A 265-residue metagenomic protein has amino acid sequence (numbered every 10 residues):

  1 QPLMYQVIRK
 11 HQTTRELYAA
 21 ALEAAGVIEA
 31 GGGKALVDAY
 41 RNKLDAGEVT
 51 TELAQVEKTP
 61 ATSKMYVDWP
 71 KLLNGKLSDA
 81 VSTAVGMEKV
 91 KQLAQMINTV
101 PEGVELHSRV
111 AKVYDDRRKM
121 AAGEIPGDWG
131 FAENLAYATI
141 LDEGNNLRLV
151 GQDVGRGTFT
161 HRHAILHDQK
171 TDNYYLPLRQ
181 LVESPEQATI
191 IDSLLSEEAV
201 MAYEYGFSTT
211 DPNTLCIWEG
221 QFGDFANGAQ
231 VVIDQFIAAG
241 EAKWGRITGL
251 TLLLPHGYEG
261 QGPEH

Functional and structural regions predicted by a protein language model:
Q1-H265: Flexible, glycine-rich loop/tail regions that form catalytic "lids" or insertion modules at the edges of active sites
